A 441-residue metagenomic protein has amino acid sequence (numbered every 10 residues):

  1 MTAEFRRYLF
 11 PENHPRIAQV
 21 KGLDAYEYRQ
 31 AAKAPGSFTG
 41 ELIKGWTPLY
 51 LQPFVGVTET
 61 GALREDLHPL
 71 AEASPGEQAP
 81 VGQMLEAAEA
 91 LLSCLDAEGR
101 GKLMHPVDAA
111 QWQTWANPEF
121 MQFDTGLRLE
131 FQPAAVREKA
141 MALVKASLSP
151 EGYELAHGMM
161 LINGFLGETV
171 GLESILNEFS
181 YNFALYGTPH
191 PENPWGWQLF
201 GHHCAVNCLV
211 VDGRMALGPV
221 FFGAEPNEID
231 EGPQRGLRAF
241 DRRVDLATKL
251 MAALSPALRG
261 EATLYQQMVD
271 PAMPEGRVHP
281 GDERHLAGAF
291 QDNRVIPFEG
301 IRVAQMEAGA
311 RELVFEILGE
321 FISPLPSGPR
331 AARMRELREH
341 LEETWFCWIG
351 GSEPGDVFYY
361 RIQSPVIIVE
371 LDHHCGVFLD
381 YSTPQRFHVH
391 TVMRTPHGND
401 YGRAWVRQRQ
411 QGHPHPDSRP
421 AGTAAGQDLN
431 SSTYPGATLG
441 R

Functional and structural regions predicted by a protein language model:
M1-S149, E154-R441: A cross-kingdom marker for long, charged
